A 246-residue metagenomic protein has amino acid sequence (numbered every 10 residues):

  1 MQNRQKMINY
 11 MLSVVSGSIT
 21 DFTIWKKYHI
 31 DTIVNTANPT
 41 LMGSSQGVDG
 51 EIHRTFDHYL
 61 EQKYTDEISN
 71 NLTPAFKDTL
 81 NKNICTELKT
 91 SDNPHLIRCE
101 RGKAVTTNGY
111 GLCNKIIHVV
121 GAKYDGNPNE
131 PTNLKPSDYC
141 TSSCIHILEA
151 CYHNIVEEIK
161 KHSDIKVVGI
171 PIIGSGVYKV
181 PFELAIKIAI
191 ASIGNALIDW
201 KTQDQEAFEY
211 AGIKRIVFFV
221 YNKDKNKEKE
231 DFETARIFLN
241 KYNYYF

Functional and structural regions predicted by a protein language model:
M1-F246: Macrodomain-like recognition of ADP-ribose-binding/processing modules
